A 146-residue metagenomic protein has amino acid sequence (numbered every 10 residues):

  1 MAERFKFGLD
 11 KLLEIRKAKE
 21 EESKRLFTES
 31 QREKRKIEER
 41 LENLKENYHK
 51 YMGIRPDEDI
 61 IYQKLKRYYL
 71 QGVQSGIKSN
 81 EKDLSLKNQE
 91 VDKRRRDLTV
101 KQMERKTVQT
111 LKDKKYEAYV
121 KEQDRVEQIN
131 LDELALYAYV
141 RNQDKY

Functional and structural regions predicted by a protein language model:
M1-Y146: Charge-rich amphipathic alpha-helical interaction elements
